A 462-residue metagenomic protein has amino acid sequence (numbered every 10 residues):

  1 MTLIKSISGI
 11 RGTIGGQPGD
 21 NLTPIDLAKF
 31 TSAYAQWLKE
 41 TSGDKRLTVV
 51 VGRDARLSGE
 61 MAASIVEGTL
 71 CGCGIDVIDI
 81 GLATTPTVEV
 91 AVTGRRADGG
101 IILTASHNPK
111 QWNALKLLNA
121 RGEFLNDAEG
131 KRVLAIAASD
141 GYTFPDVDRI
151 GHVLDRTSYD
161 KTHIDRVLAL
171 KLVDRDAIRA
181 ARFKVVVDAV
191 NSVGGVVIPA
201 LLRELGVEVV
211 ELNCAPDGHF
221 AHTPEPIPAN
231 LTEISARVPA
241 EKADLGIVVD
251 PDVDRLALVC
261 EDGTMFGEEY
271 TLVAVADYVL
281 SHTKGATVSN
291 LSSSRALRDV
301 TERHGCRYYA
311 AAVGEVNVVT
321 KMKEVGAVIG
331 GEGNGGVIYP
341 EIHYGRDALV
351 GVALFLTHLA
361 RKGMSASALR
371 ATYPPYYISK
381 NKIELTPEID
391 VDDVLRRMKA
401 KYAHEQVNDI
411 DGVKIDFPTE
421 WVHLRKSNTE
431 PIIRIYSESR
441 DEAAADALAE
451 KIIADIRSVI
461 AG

Functional and structural regions predicted by a protein language model:
M1-G68, G72-C73, V153-V185: An N-terminal, well-structured beta->alpha segment
T13, N113-E241: Gly/Ser/Thr-enriched, mixed-charge loops and adjacent short helices that form phosphate/oxyanion-binding elements
Q36, E40, T48-W112, A200-V259: N-terminal small/polar loop signature for handling phosphorylated ligands or for N-terminal nucleophile
I80, R132-D165, A169, C260-G333 (+1 more regions): Proline/glycine-rich low-complexity loops and linkers
L117-A120, A257-E261, I338-P340: Short beta-strand-to-turn element immediately C-terminal to the catalytic PLP-Schiff-base lysine in fold type I
N126, E211-N213, T264-K284, E315 (+1 more regions): Gly/Ser/Thr-rich active-site loops/lids in small-molecule metabolic enzymes that frequently grip phosphoryl groups
A243-L245, T283-G462: Phosphate-binding and adjacent anionic-ligand microenvironments
